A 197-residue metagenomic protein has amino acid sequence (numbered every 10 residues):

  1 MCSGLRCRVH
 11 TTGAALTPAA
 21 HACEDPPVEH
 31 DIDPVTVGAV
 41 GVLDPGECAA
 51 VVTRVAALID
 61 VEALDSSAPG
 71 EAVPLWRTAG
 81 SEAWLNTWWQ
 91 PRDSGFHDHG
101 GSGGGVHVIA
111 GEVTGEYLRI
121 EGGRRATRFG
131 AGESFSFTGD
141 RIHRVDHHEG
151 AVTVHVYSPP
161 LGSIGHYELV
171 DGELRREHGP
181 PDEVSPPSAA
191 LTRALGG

Functional and structural regions predicted by a protein language model:
C2-V61: N-terminal leader/capping segments at the start of a protein or of a new domain
L64-G95: A short glycine-rich, His/Asp/Glu-containing loop-to-beta-strand
N86, H97, L118, D171 (+1 more regions): Feature captures hydrophobic
T87-Q90, G100-G115, V156-P159: Short, conserved beta-strand element in jelly-roll/cupin
G105, R119-H147: Short acidic-glycine-tyrosine-enriched beta hairpin
T138-S163: Ligand-binding loop in jelly-roll beta-barrel domains
L161-G197: Conserved double-stranded beta-helix
